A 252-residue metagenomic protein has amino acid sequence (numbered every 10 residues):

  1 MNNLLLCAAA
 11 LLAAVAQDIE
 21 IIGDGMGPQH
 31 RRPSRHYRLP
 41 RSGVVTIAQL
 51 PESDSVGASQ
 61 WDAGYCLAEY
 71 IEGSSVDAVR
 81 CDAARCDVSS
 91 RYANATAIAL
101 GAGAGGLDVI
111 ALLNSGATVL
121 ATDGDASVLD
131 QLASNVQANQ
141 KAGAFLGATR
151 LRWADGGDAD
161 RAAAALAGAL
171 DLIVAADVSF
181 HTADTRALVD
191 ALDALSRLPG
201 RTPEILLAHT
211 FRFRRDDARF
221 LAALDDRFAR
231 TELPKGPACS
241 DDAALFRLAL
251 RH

Functional and structural regions predicted by a protein language model:
N2-H252: S-adenosylmethionine-dependent methyltransferases
